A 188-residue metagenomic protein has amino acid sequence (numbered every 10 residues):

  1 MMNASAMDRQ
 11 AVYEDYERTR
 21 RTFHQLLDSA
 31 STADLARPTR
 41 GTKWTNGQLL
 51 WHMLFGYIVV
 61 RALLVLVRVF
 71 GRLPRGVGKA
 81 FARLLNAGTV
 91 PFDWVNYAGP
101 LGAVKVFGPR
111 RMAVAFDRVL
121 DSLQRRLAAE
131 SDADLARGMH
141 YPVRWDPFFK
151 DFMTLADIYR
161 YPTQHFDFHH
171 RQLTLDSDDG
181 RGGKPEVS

Functional and structural regions predicted by a protein language model:
M1-E17: Extreme N-terminal tail/first-helix region
M1-M2, R125, A129: Charge-dense, helix-prone N-terminal extensions
Y13, T19-L35, H170: Short, Lys/Arg-rich amphipathic segments at extreme N-termini
D15, V104-F116: A short, structured beta-strand-centered segment in the mid-to-C-terminal lobe of catalytic cores from group-transfer
Y16, R20-F23, F116, L120-L123 (+1 more regions): Hydrophobic alpha-helical core bundles mediating ligand binding, dimerization, or RNAP-core interactions
A36-V90, D121, A129, A133-S188: Short, contiguous alpha-helical
A98-G108, P147-A156: Acidic/His metal-coordination segments adjacent to aromatic residues that form catalytic metal sites in metalloenzymes
